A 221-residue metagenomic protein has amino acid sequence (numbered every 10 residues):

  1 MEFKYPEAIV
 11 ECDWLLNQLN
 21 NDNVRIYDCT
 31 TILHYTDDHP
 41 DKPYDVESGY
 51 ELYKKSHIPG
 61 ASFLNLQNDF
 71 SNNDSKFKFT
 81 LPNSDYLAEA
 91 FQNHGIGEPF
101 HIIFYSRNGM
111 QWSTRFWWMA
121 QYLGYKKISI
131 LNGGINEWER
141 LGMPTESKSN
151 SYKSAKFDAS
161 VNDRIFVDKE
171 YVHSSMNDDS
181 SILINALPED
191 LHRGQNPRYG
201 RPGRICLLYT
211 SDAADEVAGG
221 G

Functional and structural regions predicted by a protein language model:
M1-Y50, I135-G203: Flexible, polar/low-complexity N-terminal or interdomain linker segments that lie immediately upstream of folded
K4, D74-S175, N196: Thiolate-centered catalytic microenvironments shared by cysteine-dependent enzyme domains
L15, A61, A120, L208: Terminal peptide-recognition signature
I26-D28, F63, I103-F104, S129-N132 (+1 more regions): A structural signal for short, well-ordered beta-strand segments and their strand-loop junctions that often border
Y35-N93: Aromatic- and Gly/Pro-rich amphipathic surface segment
H57-P59, G124, R204: Short, structured coil segments at secondary-structure junctions
Y209-A214: Conserved small/polar residues in nucleotide/adenosyl-binding loops
G220-G221: Hydrophobic alpha-helical segments, chiefly the membrane-spanning helices and signal/signal-anchor peptides
